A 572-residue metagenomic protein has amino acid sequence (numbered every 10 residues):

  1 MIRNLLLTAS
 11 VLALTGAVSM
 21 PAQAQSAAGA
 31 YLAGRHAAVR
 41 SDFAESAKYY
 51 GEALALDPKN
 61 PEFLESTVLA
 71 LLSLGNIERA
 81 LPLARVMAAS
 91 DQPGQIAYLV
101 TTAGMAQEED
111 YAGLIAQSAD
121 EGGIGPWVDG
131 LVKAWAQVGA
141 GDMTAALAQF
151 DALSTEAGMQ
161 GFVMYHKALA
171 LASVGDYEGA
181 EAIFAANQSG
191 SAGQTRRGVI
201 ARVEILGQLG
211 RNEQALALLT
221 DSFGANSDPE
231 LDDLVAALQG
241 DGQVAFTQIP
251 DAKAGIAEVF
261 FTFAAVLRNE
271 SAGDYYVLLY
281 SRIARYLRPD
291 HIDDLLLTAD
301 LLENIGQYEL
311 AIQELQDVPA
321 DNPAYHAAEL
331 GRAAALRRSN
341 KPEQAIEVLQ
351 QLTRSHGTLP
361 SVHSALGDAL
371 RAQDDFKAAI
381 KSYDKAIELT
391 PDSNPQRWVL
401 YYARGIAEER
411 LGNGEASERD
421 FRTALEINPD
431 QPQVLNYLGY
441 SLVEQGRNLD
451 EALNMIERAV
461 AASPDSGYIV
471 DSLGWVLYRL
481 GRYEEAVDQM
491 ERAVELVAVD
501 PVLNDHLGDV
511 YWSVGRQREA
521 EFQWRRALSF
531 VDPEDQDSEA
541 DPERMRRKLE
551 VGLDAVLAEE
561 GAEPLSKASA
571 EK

Functional and structural regions predicted by a protein language model:
A24-A30, D57-L64, S90-L99, E121-V132 (+13 more regions): Generic helix N-cap/helix-start motif at coil->alpha-helix transitions
R35, L69, A103, W135 (+10 more regions): Residue-level recognition of tetratricopeptide repeat
A38, L72, A106, V138 (+10 more regions): Position-specific recognition of the canonical hydrophobic site in helix A of tetratricopeptide repeat
S41, G75, E109, G141 (+10 more regions): Residue-level detector of the short coil/turn that links helix A to helix B within each tetratricopeptide repeat
E52-A55, V86-A89, D120-G123, S154-T155 (+11 more regions): Conserved structural position within tetratricopeptide repeats
L234-A237, D241-V266, R518-K572: Terminal, low-structured helical/coil segments at or just beyond the last alpha-helical repeat
